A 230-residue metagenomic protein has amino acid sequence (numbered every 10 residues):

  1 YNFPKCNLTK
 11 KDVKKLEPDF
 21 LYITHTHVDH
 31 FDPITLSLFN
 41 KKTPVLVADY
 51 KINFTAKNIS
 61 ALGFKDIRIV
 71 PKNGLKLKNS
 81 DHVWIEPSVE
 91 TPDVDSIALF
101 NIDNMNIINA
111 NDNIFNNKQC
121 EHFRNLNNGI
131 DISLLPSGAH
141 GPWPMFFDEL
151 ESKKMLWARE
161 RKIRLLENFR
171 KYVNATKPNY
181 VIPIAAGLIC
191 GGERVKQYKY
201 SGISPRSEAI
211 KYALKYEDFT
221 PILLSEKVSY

Functional and structural regions predicted by a protein language model:
Y1, E86-I107, N113, N117-K118 (+1 more regions): Active-site-proximal loop/helix segment associated with metal-binding centers of metalloenzymes
Y1-Y22, T26, P33-I34, L38 (+1 more regions): Pre-active-site segment of Zn-dependent metallo-hydrolases
E17-F31, L46-Y50, I108-N113, I132-G138 (+5 more regions): Active-site neighborhood of phospho(di)ester-bond hydrolases with catalytic His/Asp-centered motifs
T26-F31, I52-T55, L75-L77, T91-V94 (+4 more regions): Active-site environment of divalent metal-dependent phosphoester hydrolases
D32-N40, K57, R194-Y198: Metal-dependent catalytic neighborhoods of phosphoester/phosphodiester hydrolases
K41-P44, F64, K177-Y180, E217-F219: A short helix->loop->beta-strand "cap" motif at the edges of active sites that frequently abuts
V47-M105, I210-K211, I222-L223: Metallo-beta-lactamase
C120-Y216: Cap/insert and terminal regions of metallo-dependent hydrolase folds
